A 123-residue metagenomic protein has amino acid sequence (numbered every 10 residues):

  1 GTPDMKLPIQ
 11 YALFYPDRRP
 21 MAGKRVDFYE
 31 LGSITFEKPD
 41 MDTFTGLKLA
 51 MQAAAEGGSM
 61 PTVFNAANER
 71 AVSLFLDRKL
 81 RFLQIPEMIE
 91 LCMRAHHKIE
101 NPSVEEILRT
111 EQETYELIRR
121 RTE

Functional and structural regions predicted by a protein language model:
G1-E123: Catalytic, metal-anchored helix/loop core of enzyme active sites in primary metabolism
